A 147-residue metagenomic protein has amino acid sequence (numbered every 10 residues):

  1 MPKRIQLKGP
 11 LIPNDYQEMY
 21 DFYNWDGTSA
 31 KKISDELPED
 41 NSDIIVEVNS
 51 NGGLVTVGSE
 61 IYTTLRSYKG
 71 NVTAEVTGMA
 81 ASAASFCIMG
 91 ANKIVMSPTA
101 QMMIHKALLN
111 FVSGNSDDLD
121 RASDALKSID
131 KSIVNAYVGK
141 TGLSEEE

Functional and structural regions predicted by a protein language model:
M1-A83, G90-E147: N-terminal organellar transit peptides
